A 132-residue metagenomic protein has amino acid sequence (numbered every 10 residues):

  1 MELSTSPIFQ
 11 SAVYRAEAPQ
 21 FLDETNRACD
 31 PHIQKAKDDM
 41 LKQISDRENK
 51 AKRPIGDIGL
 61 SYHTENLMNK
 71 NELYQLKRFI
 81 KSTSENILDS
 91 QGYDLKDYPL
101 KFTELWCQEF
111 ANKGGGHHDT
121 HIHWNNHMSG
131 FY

Functional and structural regions predicted by a protein language model:
M1-D94: Non-heme Fe(II)/2-oxoglutarate
T5-P7, Y98, H121-H123: Sterically constrained small-residue positions within well-ordered secondary structures of folded domains
Q10-A12, K101, N126-M128: Residues at beta-strand starts and edge strands
K81, L88, F102-E104, A111: OB-fold and OB-like single-stranded nucleic-acid-recognition modules and their adjacent interaction interfaces
D94-L105: A short coil-to-beta-strand element that immediately follows conserved catalytic motifs
E104-Y132: Catalytic core of non-heme Fe(II) oxygenases with the double-stranded beta-helix
